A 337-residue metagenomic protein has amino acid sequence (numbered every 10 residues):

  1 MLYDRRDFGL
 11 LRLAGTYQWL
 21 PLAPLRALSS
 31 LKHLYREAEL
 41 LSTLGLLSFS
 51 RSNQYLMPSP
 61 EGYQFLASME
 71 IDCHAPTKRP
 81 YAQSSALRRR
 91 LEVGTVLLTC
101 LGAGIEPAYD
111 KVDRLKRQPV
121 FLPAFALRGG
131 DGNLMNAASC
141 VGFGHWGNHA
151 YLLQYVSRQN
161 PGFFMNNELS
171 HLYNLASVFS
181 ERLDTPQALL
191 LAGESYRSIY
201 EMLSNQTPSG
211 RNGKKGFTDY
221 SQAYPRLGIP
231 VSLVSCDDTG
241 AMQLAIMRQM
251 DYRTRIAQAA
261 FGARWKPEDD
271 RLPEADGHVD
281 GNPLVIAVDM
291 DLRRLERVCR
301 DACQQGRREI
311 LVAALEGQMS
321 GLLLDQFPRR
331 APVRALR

Functional and structural regions predicted by a protein language model:
M1-G9, Q83-A86: Short alpha-helical segments that sit at the start of domains
G9-Y17: Short amphipathic alpha-helical elements of helix-turn-helix/winged-helix folds
Y17-L28: Short acidic, hydrophobic short linear motifs in intrinsically disordered regions
A27-T43: Short amphipathic alpha-helical interaction segments
S48-H74: Accessory beta->alpha helical hairpin/"wing" motif in late/C-terminal subdomains of nucleic-acid enzymes
T77-L97: A short, highly charged nucleic-acid-interacting micro-segment common to nuclease and nuclease-linked defense proteins
G94-R337: Electrostatic, structured charged patches in enzyme active sites and in nucleic-acid/phosphate-binding
